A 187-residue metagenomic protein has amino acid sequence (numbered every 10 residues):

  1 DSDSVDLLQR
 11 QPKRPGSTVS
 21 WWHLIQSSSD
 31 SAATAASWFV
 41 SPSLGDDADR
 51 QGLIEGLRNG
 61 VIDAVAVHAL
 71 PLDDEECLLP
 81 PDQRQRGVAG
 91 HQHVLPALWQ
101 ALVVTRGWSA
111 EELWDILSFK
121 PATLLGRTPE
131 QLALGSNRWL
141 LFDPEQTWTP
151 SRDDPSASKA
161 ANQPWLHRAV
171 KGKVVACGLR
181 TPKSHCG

Functional and structural regions predicted by a protein language model:
D1-V65: Histidine/acidic residue-rich metal-binding segments in metalloenzymes
V5, I25, D73-E75, T149-P150: Glycine/Thr-rich phosphate-binding loops of Rossmann-like dinucleotide-binding domains
L8-R10, C77-L79, D153-D154: Short amphipathic alpha-helical segments
T18, H68, L98, T181: Residue-level signal for inorganic ion chemistry
W21, P71, Q146: Short, glycine/acidic-enriched loop or turn micro-motifs at the edges of active sites
S37, R58-N59, A64, L70-F142: His/Asp/Glu-enriched, well-ordered alpha-helical/loop segment that forms or immediately abuts the divalent-metal
W38-D49, Q85-A89, P164-V170: A short acidic, glycine-rich active-site loop that binds or catalyzes chemistry on phosphate/adenosine moieties
Q83, S136-G187: C-terminal cap of metal-dependent C-N hydrolases
